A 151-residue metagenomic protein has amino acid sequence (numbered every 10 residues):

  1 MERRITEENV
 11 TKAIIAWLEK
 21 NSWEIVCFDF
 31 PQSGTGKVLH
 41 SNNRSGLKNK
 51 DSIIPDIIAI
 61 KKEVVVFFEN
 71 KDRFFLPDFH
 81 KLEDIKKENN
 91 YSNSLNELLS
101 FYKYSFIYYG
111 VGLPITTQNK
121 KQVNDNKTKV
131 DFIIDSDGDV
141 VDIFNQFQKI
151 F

Functional and structural regions predicted by a protein language model:
M1-W23, C27-F30: Nuclease catalytic cores
E2-R4, V26-V64: Active-site metal-binding core of divalent-cation-utilizing nuclease and nuclease-like domains
E7-N9, N49-K50, N90-S94: Short amphipathic alpha-helical surface micro-motifs
W17, N21-S22, V65, N70-S136: Catalytic cores of nucleic-acid endonucleases
C27-D29, V66-F67, D131, I150: Intrinsic disorder/low-structure terminal segments
T35-N42, N119-K121, I143-F144: Short, solvent-exposed polar/charged micro-motifs at secondary-structure junctions
H40-S41, H80-E83, N124, N145-Q148: Surface-exposed beta-strand edges and their flanking turn/coil or helix-capping segments
S136-F151: Polybasic (Lys/Arg-rich)
